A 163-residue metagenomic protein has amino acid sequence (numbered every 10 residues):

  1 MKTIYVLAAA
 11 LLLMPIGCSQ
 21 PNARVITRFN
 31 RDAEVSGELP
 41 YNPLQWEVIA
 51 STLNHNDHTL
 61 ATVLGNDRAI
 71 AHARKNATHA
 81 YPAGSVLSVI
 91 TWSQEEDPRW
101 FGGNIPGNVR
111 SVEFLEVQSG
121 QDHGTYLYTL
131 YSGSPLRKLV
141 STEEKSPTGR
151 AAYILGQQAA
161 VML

Functional and structural regions predicted by a protein language model:
M1-I4: Positively charged n-region of N-terminal signal peptides that target proteins for export
M14-G17: C-terminal motif of bacterial Sec signal peptides marking the signal peptidase cleavage site
S19-N22: Bacterial signal peptide processing site
V25-T142, G149: Extracytoplasmic c-type cytochrome modules immediately beyond a signal peptide or single-pass transmembrane anchor
K138-L163: Compositionally biased, intrinsically disordered linkers/stalks adjacent to structured regions
